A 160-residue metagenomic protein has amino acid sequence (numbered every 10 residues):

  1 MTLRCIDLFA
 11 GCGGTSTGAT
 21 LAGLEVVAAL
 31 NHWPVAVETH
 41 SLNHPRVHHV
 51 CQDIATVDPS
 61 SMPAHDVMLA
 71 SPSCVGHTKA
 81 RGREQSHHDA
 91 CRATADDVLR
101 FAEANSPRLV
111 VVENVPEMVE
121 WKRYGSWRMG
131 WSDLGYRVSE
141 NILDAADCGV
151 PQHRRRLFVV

Functional and structural regions predicted by a protein language model:
M1-C5: Extreme N-terminal starter segment of soluble prokaryotic enzymes
D7-C12: Class I SAM-dependent methyltransferase "Motif I" SAM/SAH-binding loop
G18-E25, N43: A short, Lys/Arg-enriched amphipathic alpha-helix followed by its capping loop at the start of a domain
W33: Conserved SAM/SAH-binding beta-strand->alpha-helix loop
H40: Conserved SAM-binding loop
R46-I54: Conserved SAM-binding strand-loop segment of SAM-dependent methyltransferases
V57-V67, V75-V160: Class I S-adenosyl-L-methionine
